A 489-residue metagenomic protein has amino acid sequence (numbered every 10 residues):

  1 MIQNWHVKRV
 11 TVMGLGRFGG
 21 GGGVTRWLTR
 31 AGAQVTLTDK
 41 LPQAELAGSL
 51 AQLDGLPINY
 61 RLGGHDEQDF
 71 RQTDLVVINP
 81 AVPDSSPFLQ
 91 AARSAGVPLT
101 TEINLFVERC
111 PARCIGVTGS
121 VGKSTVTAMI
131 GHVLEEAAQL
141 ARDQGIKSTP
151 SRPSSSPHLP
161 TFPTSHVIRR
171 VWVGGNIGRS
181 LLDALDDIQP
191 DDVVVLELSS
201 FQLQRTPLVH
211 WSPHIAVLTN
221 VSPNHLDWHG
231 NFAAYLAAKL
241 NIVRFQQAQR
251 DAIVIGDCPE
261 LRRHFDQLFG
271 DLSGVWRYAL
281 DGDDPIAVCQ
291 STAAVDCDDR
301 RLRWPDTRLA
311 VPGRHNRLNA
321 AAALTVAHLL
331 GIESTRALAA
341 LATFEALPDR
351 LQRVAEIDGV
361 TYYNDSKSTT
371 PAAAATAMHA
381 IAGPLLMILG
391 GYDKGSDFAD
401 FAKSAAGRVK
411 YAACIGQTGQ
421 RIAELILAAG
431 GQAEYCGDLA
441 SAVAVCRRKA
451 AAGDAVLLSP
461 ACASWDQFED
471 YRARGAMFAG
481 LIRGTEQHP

Functional and structural regions predicted by a protein language model:
M1-T101, L105, A138-D143, K147-P150 (+3 more regions): N-terminal leader/targeting and accessory segments in enzymes
I2-R9, G16, G22-A31, W304-V409 (+1 more regions): Nucleotide phosphate-binding/pyrophosphate-handling subdomain across enzymes that bind or process nucleotide phosphates
R9, A33-Q34, R170, H214-I215 (+5 more regions): Residues at the starts of beta-strands that form the adenosine-phosphate
M13, L218-N220, I255, L457-A461: Short beta-strands and strand-loop turn motifs
W27, Q68-R71, P80-G256, E260-L272 (+3 more regions): Phosphate-binding loop of NTP-binding sites
A33-L41, A252-G256, I388-L389, R408-Q417: Short internal beta-strands
T36-D39, R61-G64, T100-L105, W172-G174 (+7 more regions): Beta-strand->loop->alpha-helix junctions that form or flank phosphate-binding loops in nucleotide-handling enzymes
G48-I58, A399-D454, H488-P489: C-terminal helical cap/extension that packs against the catalytic core of soluble nucleotide-cofactor enzymes
